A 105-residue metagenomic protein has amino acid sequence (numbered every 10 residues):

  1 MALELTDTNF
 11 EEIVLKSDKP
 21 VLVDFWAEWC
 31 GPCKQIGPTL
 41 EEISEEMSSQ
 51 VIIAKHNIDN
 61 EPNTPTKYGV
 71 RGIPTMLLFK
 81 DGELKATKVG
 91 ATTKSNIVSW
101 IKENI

Functional and structural regions predicted by a protein language model:
L3-P20, P62: A short beta-strand-turn-helix
L5, G37-S44, S48-P62: Thiol-based oxidoreductase modules, predominantly thioredoxin-like and allied folds used for disulfide exchange
D18-K19, F25-W29, G72: Short pre-active-site segment immediately N-terminal to redox-active cysteine/selenocysteine motifs in thiol-based
L22-V23, I53, M76: Hydrophobic beta-strand anchors of alpha/beta hydrolase catalytic cores
F25-T39: Conserved redox-active cysteine motifs that mediate thiol-disulfide chemistry, especially di-cysteine Cys-X(1-2)-Cys
T64-I73, F79, E83, A91: Structural alpha/beta surface segment adjacent to cysteine/selenocysteine redox centers across thiol/disulfide enzymes
K80-I105: Non-catalytic, surface beta->alpha helical segment in thiol-disulfide oxidoreductase systems
